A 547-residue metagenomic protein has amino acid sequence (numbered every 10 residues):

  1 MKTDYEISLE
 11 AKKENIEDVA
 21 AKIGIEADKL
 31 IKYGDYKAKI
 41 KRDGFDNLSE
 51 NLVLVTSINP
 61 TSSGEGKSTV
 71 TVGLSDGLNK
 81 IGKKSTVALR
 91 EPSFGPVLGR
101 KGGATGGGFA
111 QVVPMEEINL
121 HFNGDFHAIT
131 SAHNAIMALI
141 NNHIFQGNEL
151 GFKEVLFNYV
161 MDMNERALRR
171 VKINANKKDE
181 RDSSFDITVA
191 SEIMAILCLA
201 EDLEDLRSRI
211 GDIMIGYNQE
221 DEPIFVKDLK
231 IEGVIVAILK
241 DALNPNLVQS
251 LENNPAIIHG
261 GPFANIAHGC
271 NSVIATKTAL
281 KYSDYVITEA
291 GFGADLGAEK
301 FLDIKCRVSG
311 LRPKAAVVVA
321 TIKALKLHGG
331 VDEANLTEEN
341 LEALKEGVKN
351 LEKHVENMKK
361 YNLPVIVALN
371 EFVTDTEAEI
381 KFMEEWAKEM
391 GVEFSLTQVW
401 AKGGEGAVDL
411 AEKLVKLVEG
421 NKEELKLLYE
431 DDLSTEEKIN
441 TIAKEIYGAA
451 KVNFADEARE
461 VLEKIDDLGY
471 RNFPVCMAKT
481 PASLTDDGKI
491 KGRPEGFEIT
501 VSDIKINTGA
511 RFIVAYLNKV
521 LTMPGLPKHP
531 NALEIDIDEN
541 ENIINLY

Functional and structural regions predicted by a protein language model:
M1-Y547: Flexible phosphate-sensing "switch/lid" loops adjacent to ATP/NTP-binding sites across phosphate-transfer
